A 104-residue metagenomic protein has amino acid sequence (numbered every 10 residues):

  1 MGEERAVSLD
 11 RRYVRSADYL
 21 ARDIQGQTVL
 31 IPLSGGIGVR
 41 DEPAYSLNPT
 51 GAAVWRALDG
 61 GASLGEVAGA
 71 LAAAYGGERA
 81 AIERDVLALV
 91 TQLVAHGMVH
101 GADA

Functional and structural regions predicted by a protein language model:
M1-G26: Hydrophobic packing positions characteristic of elongated beta-solenoid/beta-helix-type spike/fiber shafts
G2-L9, G36, R40-A104: Long, charge-rich, low-complexity alpha-helical segments
G26-P32: A short glycine-rich, His/Asp/Glu-containing loop-to-beta-strand
